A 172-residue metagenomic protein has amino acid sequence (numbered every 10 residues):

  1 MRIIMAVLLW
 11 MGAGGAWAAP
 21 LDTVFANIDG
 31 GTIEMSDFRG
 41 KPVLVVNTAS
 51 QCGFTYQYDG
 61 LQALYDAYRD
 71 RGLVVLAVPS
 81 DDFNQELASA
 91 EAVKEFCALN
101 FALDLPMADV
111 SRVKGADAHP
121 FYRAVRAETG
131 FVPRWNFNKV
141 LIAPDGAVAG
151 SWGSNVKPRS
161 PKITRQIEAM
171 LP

Functional and structural regions predicted by a protein language model:
I3-G12: Sec-dependent N-terminal signal peptides
G14-A18: Sec/Tat signal peptide C-region and signal peptidase I cleavage site
L21-D22, D109, A143: Terminal helix/beta-alpha structural elements that buttress the NAD(P)+-binding lobe
D22-P42, A63-Y68: A short beta-strand-turn-helix
P42-L44, V75: Hydrophobic beta-strand anchors of alpha/beta hydrolase catalytic cores
N47-Q51: Amphipathic alpha-helical repeat scaffolds
F54-A118: Structural microenvironment flanking redox-active thiols in thiol-disulfide oxidoreductases
P120-P172: Thiol-/selenol-based redox modules, centered on thioredoxin-like and closely related oxidoreductase domains
